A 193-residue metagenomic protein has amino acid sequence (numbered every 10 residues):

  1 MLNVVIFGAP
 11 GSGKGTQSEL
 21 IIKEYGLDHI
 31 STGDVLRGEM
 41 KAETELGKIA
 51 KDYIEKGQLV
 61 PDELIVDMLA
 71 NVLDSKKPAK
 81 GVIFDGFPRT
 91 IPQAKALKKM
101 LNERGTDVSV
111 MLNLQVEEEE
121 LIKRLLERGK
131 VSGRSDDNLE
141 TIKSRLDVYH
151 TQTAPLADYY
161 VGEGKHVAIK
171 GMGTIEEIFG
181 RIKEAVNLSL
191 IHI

Functional and structural regions predicted by a protein language model:
I6: Hydrophobic anchor at the beta1->P-loop junction of P-loop NTPases
P10: The conserved Walker
K14: Conserved lysine of the Walker
D28-E103, E120, V131, E140: ATP-dependent small-molecule kinase phosphotransfer cores that center on conserved nucleotide phosphate-binding segments
I65-V72, R134-I178: Small-molecule kinase domains that catalyze NTP-dependent phosphoryl transfer to phosphate-bearing small molecules
D85, R104-L125: Conserved phosphate-donor/acceptor-positioning beta-strand/loop module used by diverse small-molecule
I191-I193: Conserved small/polar residues in nucleotide/adenosyl-binding loops
